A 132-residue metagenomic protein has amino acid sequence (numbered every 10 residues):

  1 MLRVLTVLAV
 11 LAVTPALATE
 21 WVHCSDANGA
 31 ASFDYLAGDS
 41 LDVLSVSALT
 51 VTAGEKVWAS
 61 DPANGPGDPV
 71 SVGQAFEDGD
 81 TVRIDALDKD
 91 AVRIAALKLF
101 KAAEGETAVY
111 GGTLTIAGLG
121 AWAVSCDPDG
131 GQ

Functional and structural regions predicted by a protein language model:
M1, L17-E20: Absolute protein N-terminus
M1-V10: Sec-dependent signal peptide recognition, specifically the positively charged N-region followed immediately by
V13-P15: N-terminal signal peptide c-region/cleavage motif recognized by signal peptidases
E20-K98, A102-A103, Y110-Q132: Central antiparallel beta-sheet cores of small beta-barrel/beta-sandwich binding domains
